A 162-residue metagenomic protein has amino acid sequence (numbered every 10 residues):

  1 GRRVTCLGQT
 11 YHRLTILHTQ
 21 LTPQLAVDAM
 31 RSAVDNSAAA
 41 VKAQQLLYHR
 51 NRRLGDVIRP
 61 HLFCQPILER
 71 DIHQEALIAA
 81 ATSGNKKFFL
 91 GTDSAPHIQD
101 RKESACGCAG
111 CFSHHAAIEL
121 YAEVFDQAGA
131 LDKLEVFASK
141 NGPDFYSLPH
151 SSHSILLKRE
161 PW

Functional and structural regions predicted by a protein language model:
R3-G8, R13-L21, L25-A33, S37-K133: Active-site-adjacent C-terminal substructures of enzyme catalytic domains
E119-W162: Mid-to-C-terminal alpha-helical segments outside catalytic/metal-binding sites
